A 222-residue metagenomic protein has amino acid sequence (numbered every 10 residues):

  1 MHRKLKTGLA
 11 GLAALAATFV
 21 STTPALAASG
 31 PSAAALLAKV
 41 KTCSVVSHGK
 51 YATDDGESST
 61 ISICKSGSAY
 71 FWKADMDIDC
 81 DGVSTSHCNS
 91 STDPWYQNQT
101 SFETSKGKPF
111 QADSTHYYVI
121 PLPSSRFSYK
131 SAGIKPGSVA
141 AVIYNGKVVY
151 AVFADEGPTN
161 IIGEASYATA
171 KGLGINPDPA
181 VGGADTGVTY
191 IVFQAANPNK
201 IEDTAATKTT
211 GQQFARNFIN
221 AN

Functional and structural regions predicted by a protein language model:
M1-A27: Secretory targeting and sorting signals
K4, A28-K147, N160, G172-A180 (+1 more regions): Cell wall/extracellular polymer interaction/catalysis modules
Y117-V119, V152, T189-I191: Soluble periplasmic/extracytoplasmic beta-strand elements of cell-envelope proteins
Y118, E156, A165: Functionally constrained cores in energy, signaling, and assembly domains
V149-P158: Short beta-strand-centered aromatic/proline hotspots
T159-T169: Short, solvent-exposed secondary-structure boundary/capping segments
V181-T189: Intrinsically disordered, low-complexity linker and terminal regions at domain boundaries
